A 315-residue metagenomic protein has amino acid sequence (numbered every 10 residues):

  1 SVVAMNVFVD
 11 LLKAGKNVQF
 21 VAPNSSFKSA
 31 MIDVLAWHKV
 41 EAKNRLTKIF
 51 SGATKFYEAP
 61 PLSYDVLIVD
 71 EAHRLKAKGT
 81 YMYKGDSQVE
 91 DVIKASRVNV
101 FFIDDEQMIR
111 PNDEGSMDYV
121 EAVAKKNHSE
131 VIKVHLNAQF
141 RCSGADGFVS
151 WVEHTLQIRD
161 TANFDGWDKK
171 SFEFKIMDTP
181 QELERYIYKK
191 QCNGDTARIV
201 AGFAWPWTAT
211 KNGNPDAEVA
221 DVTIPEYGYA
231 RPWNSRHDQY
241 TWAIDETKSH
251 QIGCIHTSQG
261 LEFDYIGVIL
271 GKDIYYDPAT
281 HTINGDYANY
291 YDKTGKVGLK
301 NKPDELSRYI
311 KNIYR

Functional and structural regions predicted by a protein language model:
V3, V7: Hydrophobic positions on the alpha1 helix immediately C-terminal to the Walker A/P-loop
K13-H38, S51-P60: AAA+/P-loop NTPase substrate/partner-engagement loops
G15-K16, S96-V98, H128-I132, F263-I266: Short glycine-/polar-rich loops that comprise or flank the Walker A/P-loop and associated switch/sensor motifs
S25, E71, S96-V98, I103-S116 (+3 more regions): A short beta-strand-to-loop transition that corresponds to the Sensor-1 phosphate-sensing loop of AAA+ P-loop ATPases
W37-A95, H250-G253: Conserved RecA-like ASCE ATPase "motif II neighborhood" in helicase/translocase motors
V100, Q251-R315: C-terminal accessory regions
I103-E184, Y188-C192: Conserved coupling/interface region of RecA-like P-loop/ASCE motor cores
T161, D165-S258: Accessory C-terminal helicase-associated subdomains
